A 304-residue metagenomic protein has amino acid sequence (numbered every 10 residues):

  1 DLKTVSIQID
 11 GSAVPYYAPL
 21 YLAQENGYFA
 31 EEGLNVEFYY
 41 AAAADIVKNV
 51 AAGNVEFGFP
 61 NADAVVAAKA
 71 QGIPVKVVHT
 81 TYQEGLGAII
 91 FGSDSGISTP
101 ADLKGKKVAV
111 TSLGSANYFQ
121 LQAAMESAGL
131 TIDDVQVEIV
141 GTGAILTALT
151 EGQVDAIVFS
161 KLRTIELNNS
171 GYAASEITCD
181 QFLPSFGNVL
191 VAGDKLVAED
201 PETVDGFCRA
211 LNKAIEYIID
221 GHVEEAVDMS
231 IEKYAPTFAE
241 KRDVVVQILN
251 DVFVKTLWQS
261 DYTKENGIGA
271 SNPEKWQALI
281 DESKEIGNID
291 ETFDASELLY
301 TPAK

Functional and structural regions predicted by a protein language model:
D1-G141, E151, D155-K161, Y172-D180 (+1 more regions): Short, glycine-/small- and polar/acidic-enriched structural segments that line small-molecule recognition paths
V14, A41, F59, S115-A116 (+5 more regions): Soluble non-cytosolic domains of exported or imported proteins
Y21, V66, Q122, I165-N168 (+2 more regions): Predominant activation on well-ordered alpha-helical scaffold segments within soluble catalytic domains
E32, V77, A226-M229, E291-F293: Short, hydrophobic secondary-structure boundary micro-motifs
D63-A64, A144-A239: Pocket-lining segment of extracytoplasmic ligand-binding domains
E199-I286: Secondary-structure end/capping motifs
A278-K304: Hinge/cleft segment of the Venus flytrap/periplasmic-binding protein
